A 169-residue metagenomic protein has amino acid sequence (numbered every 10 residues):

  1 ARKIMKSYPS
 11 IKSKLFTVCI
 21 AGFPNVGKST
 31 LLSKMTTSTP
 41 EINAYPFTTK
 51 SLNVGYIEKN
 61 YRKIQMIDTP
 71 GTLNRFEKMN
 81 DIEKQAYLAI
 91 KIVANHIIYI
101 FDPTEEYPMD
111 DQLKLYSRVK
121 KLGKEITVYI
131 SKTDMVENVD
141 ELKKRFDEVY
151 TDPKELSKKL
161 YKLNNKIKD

Functional and structural regions predicted by a protein language model:
A1-K84, L88-V93: Conserved G1/Walker A P-loop phosphate-binding module
I20, Y99, V128-I130: Structural beta-sheet core signal
P24, P103-T104, K132: Residue-level signal for short, function-critical loop segments
K63, H96, E125-I126: Residues at the starts of beta-strands that form the adenosine-phosphate
G71-T72, E105, D134: Short, glycine/acidic-enriched loop or turn micro-motifs at the edges of active sites
R75-M79, Y107-Q112, E137-E141: Conserved ATPase-coupling elements of RecA-like P-loop NTPase cores
M79-E105, L115-L122: Inter-motif core of Ras-like GTPase G domains
E125-T127, K132-D169: Canonical P-loop GTPase G-domain recognition
